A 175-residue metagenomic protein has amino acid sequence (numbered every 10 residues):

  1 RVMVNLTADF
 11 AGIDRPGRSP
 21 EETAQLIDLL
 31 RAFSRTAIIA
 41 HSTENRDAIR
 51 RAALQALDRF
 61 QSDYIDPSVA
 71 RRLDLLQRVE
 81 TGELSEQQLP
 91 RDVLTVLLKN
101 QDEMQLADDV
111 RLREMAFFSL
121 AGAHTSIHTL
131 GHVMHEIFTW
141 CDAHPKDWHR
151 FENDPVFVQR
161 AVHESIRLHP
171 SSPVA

Functional and structural regions predicted by a protein language model:
R1-A175: Cytochrome P450
